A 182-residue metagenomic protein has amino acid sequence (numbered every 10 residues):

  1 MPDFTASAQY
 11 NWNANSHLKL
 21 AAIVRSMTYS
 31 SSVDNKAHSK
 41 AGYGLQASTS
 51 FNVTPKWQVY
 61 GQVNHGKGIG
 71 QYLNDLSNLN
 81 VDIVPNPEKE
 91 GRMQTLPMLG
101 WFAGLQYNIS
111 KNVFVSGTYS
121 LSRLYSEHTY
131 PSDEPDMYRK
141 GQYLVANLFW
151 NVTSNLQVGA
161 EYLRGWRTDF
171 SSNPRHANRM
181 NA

Functional and structural regions predicted by a protein language model:
P2-A6, Y43-A47, L99-A103, Q142-A146 (+1 more regions): Hydrophobic, lipid-facing positions within transmembrane beta-strands of outer-membrane proteins
N11-Y138: Detector for outer-membrane/organellar transmembrane beta-barrel domains, recognizing the amphipathic beta-strand
S39-K40, P174-N178: Short, conserved loop/turn and helix-capping segments at secondary-structure boundaries that abut family-defining
F51, W150-V152, H176-A182: Outer-membrane beta-barrel "beta-signal"
H128, T168-F170: A short, acidic/glycine-rich surface segment
Y138, F170-P174: Solvent-exposed loop/turn segments connecting transmembrane beta-strands in outer-membrane beta-barrel proteins
L144-E161: C-terminal closing repeat unit and adjoining cap/tail of repeat-based domains
L163-W166: A short, acidic, flexible beta-alpha connecting loop/helix-capping segment that sits on the rim of active
